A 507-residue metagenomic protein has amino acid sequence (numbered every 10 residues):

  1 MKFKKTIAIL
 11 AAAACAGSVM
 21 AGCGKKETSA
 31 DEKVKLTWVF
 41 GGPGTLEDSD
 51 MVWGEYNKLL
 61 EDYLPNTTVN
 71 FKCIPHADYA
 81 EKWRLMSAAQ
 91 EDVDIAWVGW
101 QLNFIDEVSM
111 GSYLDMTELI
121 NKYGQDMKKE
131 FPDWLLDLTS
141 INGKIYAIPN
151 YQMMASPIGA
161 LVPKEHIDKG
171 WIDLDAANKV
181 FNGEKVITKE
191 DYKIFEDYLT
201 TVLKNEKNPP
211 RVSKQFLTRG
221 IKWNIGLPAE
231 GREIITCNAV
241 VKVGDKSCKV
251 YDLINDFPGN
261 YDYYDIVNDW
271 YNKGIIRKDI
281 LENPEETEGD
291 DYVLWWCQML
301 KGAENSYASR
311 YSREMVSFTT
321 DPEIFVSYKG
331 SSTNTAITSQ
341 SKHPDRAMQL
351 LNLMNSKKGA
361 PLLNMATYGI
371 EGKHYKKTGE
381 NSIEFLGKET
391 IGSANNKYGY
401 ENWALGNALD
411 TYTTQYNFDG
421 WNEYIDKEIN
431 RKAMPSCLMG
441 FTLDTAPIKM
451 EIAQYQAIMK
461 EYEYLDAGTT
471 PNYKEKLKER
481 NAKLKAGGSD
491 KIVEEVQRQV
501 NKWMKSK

Functional and structural regions predicted by a protein language model:
K2-F3, L10-C15, V19, C23-K507: Extracytoplasmic/secretory soluble proteins
